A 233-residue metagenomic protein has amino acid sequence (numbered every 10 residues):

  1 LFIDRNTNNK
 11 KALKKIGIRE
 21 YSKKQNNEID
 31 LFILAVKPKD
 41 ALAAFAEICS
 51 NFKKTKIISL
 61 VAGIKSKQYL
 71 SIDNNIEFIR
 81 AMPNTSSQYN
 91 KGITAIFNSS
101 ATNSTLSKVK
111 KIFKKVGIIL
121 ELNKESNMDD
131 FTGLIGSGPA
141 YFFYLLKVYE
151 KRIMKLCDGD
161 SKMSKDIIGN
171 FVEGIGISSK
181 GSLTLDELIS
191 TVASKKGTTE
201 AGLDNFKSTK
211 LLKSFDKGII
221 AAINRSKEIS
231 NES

Functional and structural regions predicted by a protein language model:
F2-R5: Conserved acidic E/D residue at the C-terminus of a beta-strand in Rossmann-like folds
T7-I16, S22-I96: Rossmann-like NAD(P)(H) cofactor-binding subdomain of soluble oxidoreductases
N9, K65-Q68, K108, Y149 (+4 more regions): Hydrophobic alpha-helical segments typical of transmembrane helices and their membrane-interface/capping positions
K37, A62, G136-P139, K195: Glycine-rich beta-strand-to-loop/alpha-helix junction loops that act as flexible
Q68-E77, I93-D130, A140-G181, R225: Internal alpha-helical scaffold of NAD(P)-dependent oxidoreductase catalytic cores
F78, M128-G133, L185-S190: Short pre-catalytic strand/loop immediately N-terminal to key active-site residues, enriched for Gly-Thr
M82-S87, T132-F142: Glycine/serine-rich anion-binding loops at beta->alpha junctions that coordinate negatively charged ligand groups
D166-S233: NAD(P)-dependent Rossmann-like dehydrogenase/reductase catalytic/cofactor-binding core
